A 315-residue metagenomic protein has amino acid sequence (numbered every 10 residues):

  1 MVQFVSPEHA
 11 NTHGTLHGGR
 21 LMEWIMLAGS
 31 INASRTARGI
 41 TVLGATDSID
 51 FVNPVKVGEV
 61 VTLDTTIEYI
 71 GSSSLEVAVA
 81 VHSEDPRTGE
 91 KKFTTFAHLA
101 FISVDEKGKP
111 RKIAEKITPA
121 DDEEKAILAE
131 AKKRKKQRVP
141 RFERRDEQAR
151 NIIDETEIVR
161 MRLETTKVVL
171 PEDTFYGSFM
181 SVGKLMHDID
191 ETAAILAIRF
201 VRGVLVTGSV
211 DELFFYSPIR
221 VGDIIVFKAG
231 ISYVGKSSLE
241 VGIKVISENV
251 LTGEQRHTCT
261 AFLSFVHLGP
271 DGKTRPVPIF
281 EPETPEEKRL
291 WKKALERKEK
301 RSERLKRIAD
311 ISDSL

Functional and structural regions predicted by a protein language model:
M1, K56-V57, E68-V139, V221 (+1 more regions): HotDog/MaoC-like acyl-thioester-processing domains
M1-L16, K116, E130-D188, L196-V201 (+1 more regions): Catalytic strand-loop segment that frames the active site of acyl-thioester-processing enzymes
Q3, L99, T165-V168, L213 (+1 more regions): Generic detection of short hydrophobic beta-strand segments and adjacent strand-loop junctions
E8-A10, T15, I49, V55 (+6 more regions): Flexible, active-site-adjacent loop/turn segments at secondary-structure boundaries
L16, G29-E76, H82, K92-F96 (+5 more regions): Hydrophobic beta-strand-centered segment that forms part of the acyl-chain substrate-binding groove
